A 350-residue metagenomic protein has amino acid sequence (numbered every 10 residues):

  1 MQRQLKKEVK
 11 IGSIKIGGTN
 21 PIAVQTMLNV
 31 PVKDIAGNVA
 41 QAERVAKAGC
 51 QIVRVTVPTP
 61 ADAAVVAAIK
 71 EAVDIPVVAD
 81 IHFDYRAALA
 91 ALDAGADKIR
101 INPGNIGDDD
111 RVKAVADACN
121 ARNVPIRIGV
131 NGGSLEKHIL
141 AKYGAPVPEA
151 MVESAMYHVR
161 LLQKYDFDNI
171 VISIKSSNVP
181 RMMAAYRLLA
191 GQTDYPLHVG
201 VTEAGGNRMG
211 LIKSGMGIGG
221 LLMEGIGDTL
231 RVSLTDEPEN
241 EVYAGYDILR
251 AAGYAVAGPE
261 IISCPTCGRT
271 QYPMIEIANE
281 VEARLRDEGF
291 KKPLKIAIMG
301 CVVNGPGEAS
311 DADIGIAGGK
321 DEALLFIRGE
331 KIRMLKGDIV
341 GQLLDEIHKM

Functional and structural regions predicted by a protein language model:
M1-M27, A283: N-terminal amphipathic alpha-helix/helix-capping segment at the start of soluble metabolic enzymes
T19-G37, T56, I75-F83, I139-V152 (+1 more regions): Active-site mouth loops of central-metabolism enzymes
I22-L28, V53-V55, V77-I81, I99-I101 (+6 more regions): Hydrophobic faces of well-ordered beta-strands that scaffold small-molecule active sites in alpha/beta enzyme cores
V32-I35, A46-I69, R100-D108, I170-V179: Glycine-rich, proline-tolerant flexible connector loops at the mouths of alpha/beta enzymes
Q51, A94-D109, V201, E224-P238 (+1 more regions): Glycine-rich phosphate-binding active-site loops on the catalytic face of alpha/beta enzymes
P60-I81, A114-I126, Y186-L197, V281-L285: Alpha-helix-loop-beta-strand connector modules within alpha/beta enzyme cores
R86-R127: Hydrophobic or amphipathic alpha-helical targeting/insertion segments
V130-S134, I139-R286: Catalytic alpha/beta core domains of metabolic enzymes, predominantly
